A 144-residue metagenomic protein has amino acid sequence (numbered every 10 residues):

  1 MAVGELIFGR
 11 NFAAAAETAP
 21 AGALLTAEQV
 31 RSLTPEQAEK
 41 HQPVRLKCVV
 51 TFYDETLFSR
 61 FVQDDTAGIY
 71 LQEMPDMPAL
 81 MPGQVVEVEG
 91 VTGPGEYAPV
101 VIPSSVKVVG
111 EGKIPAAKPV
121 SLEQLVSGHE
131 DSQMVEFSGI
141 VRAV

Functional and structural regions predicted by a protein language model:
M1-G9: Bacterial N-terminal signal peptides
F12, A16-V144: OB-fold single-stranded nucleic acid-binding module
